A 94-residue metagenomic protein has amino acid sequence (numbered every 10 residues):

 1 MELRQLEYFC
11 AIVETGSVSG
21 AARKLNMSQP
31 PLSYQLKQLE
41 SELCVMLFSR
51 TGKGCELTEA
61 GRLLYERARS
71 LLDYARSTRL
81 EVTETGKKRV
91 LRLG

Functional and structural regions predicted by a protein language model:
Y8-I12, L64: Short alpha-helical "packing" element that flanks the helix-turn-helix/winged-helix DNA-binding module
I12-S28: Short helix-boundary/capping micro-motifs
S17-V18, L36, R50: Helix-turn-helix DNA-binding elements, focusing on the entry/boundary residues of the two helices that contact DNA
K24-L25, L36, L43, L64: Core residues of bacterial helix-turn-helix
E40-L57: A short LG(V/I)-centered, amphipathic sequence patch enriched for acidic residue(s) preceding the LG motif
T83-G94: Interdomain hinge and pocket-entrance segments immediately C-terminal to HTH DNA-binding domains
